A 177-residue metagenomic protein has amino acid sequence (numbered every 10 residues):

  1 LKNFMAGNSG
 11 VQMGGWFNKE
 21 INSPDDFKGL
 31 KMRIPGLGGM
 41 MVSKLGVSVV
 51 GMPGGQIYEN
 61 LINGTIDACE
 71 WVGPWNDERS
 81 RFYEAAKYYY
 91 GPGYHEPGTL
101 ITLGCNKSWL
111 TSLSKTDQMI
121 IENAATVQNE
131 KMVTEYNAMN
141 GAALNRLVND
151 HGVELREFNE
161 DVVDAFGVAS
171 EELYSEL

Functional and structural regions predicted by a protein language model:
L1-L177: N-terminal secretory/targeting leader peptides
